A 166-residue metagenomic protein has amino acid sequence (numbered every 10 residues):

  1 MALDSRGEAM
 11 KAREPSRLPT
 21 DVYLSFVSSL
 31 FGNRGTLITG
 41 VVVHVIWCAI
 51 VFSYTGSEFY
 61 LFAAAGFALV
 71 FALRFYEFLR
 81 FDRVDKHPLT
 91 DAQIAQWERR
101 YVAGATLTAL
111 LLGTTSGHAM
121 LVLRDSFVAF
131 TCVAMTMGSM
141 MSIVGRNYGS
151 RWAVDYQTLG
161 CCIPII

Functional and structural regions predicted by a protein language model:
M1-P19: Short, charged cytosolic
T20-S29, T90-I94: Cytosolic juxtamembrane amphipathic/interface segments immediately preceding and feeding into a transmembrane helix
F26, A68, C162-I165: Generic recognition of well-ordered alpha-helical segments
S28, G35-T39, V43, E58-G66 (+3 more regions): Alpha-helical transmembrane segments of integral membrane proteins
S29-K86: Hydrophobic alpha-helical transmembrane segments of multi-pass membrane proteins
F78-L89, N147-D155: A cytosolic-side transmembrane-helix exit/cap motif
H87-A105: Juxtamembrane helix-capping/reentrant segments at transmembrane boundaries
V102-I166: Hydrophobic transmembrane alpha-helices
